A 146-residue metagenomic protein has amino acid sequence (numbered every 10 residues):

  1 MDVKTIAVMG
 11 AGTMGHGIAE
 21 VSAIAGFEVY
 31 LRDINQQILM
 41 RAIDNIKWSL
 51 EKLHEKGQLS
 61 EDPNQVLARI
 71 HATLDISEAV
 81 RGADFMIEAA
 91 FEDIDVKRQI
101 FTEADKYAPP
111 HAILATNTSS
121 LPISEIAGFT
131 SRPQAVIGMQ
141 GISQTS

Functional and structural regions predicted by a protein language model:
M1-K4, Q65-A68, L74, R81 (+2 more regions): Structured loop/turn residues at beta-strand edges in well-structured enzyme cores
M1-S49, K56, Y107: NAD(P)+-binding Rossmann beta1-loop-alpha1 motif at the extreme N-terminus of oxidoreductases
M9, R32, T73, A89 (+2 more regions): Structural motif
A19-V21, I43-D44, R98-F101, I126-G128: Short amphipathic alpha-helical segments
G26, L67-R69, H111, P133-V136: A generic structural signal for alpha->beta connector loops
Q37-R41, K52-L114, S120-P122: Rossmann-like NAD(P)-binding element
I113-S146: Rossmann-fold dinucleotide-binding core
